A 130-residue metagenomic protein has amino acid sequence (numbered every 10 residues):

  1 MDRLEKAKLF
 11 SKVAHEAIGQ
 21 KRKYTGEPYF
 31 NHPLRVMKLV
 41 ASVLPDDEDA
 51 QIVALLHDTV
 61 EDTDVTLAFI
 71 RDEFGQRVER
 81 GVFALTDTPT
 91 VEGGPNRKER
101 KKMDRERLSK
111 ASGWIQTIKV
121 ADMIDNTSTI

Functional and structural regions predicted by a protein language model:
M1-I130: Active-site helical microenvironments for divalent-metal-assisted chemistry
